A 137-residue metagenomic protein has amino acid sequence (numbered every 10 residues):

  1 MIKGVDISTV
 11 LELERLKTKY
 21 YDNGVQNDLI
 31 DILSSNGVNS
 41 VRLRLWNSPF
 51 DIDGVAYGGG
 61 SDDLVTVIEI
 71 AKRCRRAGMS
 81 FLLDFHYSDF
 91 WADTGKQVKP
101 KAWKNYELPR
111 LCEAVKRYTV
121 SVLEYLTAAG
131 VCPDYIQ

Functional and structural regions predicted by a protein language model:
M1-V38: N-terminal carbohydrate-binding accessory modules
I32-Q137: Substrate-binding cleft and catalytic face of glycoside hydrolase catalytic domains, especially the flexible beta-alpha
